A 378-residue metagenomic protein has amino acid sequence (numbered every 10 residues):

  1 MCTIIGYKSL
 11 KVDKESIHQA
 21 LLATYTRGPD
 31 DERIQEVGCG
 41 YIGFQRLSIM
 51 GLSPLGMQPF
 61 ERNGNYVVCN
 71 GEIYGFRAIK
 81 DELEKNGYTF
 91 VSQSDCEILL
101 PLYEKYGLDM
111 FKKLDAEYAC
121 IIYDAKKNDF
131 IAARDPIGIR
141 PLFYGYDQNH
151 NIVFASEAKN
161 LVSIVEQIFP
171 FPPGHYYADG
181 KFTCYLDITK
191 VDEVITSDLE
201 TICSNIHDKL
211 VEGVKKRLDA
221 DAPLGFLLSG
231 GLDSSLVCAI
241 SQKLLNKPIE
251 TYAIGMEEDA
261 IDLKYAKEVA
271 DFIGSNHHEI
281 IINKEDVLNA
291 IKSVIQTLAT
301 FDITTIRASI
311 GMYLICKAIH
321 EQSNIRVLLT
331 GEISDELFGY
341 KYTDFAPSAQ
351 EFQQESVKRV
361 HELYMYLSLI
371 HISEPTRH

Functional and structural regions predicted by a protein language model:
M1-V68, E72, P101-S197, H207-K215 (+4 more regions): N-terminal glutamine amidotransferase
K8-K14, K85, K126-I131, P136-L142 (+2 more regions): ATP-dependent adenylate-handling active sites, centered on carboxylate activation for C-N bond formation
I17, C69-K126, L227, D233-C238 (+2 more regions): Short histidine
Q45, Q93, I188, I254 (+1 more regions): Conserved beta-strand termini and adjacent loop/short-helix elements that scaffold enzyme active sites in alpha/beta
A78, F90-S94, E157, C184-D187 (+3 more regions): Secondary-structure junction/capping motif
E374-H378: Short "domain-exit" segments at the C-terminal end of structured domains
